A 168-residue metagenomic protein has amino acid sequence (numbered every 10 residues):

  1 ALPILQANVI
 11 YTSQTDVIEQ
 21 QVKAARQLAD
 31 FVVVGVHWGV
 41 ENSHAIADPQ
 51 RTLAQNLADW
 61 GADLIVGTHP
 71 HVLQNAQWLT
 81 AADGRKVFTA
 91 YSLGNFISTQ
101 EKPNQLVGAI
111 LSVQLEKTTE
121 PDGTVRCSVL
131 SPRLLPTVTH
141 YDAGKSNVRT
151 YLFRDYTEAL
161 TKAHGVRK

Functional and structural regions predicted by a protein language model:
A1-K168: Acidic, metal/ion-coordinating pockets
